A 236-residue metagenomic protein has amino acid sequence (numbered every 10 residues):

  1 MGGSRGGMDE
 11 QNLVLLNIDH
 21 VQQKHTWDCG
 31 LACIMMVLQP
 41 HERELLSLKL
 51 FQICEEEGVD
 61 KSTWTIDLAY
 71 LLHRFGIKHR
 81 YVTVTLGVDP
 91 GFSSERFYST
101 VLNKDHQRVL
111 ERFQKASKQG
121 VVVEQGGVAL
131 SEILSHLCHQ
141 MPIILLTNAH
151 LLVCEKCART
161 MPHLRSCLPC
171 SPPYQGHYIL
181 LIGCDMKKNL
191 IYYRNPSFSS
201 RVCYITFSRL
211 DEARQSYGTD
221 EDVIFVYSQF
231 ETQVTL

Functional and structural regions predicted by a protein language model:
M1-D89, F97, S135: Active-site nucleophile-adjacent alpha helix/oxyanion-hole segment immediately C-terminal to the catalytic cysteine
M1-S4, H136-P142, N148-L236: Noncatalytic regulatory segments and standalone regulatory/sensor domains
G2-G3, E10-V14, E44-S47, Q107-R112 (+3 more regions): Generic detector of short, locally flexible boundary/turn motifs and exposed helical patches
G30, W64, A129, T206-R209: Alpha-helical structural motif
E44, F51-Q52, V59-D60, S93-E95 (+4 more regions): Charge-rich, low-complexity amphipathic helices in intrinsically disordered tails/linkers adjacent to domains
L45, E124-V128, I205: Short coil/turn linker and secondary-structure boundary residues
L68-Q175, I224: Predominantly the structural core of cysteine protease catalytic domains
